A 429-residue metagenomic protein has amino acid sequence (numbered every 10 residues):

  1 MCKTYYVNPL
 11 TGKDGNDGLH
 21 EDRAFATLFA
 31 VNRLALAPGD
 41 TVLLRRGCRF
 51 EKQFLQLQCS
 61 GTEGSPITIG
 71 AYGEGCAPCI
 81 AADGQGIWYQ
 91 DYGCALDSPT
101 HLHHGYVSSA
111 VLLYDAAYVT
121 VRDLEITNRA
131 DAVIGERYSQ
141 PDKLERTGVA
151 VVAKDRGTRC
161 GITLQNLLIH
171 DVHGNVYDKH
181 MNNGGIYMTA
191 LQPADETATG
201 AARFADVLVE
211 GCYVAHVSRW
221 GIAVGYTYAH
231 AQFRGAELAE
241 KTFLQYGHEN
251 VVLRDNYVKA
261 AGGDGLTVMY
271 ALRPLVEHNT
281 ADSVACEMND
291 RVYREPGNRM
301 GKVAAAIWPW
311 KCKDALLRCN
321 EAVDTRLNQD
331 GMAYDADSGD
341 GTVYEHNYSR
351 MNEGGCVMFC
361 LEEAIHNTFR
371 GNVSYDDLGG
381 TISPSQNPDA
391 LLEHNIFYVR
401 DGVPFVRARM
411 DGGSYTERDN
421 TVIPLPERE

Functional and structural regions predicted by a protein language model:
V7-R45, R49: Acidic Gly/Asp/Thr-rich repetitive segments characteristic of extracellular carbohydrate-active and adhesion proteins
D22, Q58, T68, Q85-Y89 (+5 more regions): Acidic, glycine- and Ser/Thr-rich low-complexity intrinsically disordered tracts in extracellular/secreted proteins
F29-A35, F50-G61, A81-A82, Y270 (+1 more regions): Short, T/G/N/S-enriched strand-turn elements that build extracellular solenoid repeat scaffolds
S60-D142, D171-D178: Right-handed parallel beta-helix/beta-spiral solenoid domain characteristic of secreted/periplasmic
P66, G73-G75, A117-N128, G157-H173 (+10 more regions): Right-handed parallel beta-helix
A110, A132-V133, R146-A150, N175-V176 (+9 more regions): Structural detector of coil-to-beta-strand junctions
R137-G148, H180-E196, T227-Y228: Asp-box/WD-like beta-propeller blade repeats and closely related beta-sheet repeat scaffolds
